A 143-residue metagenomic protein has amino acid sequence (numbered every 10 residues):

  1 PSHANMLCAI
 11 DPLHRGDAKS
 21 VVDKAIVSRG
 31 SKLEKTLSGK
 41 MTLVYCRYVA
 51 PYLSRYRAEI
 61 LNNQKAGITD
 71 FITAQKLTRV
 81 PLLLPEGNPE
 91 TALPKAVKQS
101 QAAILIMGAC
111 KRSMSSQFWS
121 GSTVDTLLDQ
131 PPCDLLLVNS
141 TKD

Functional and structural regions predicted by a protein language model:
P1-I26, V44, D129-D143: Intrinsically disordered or low-complexity boundary/linker segments at protein termini and domain junctions
P1-S2, K95-D143: Gly/Ser-rich helix-loop-strand patches that form or flank binding pockets for ribonucleotide-derived cofactors
D11-V21, K40-G67: Acidic, proline/glycine-rich short linear motifs
D23-A25, A58-L61, W119-V124: Charged helix-capping and loop-helix junction motifs
K24-K35: Histidine-anchored nucleotide/phosphate-binding helix
G39, T73-V80: A short helix-to-beta-strand connector/capping loop
G67-T69, G87-K98: A short, acidic, amphipathic alpha-helical segment used as a generic capping/interface helix at domain edges
P81-G87: Short beta->alpha junction loops
